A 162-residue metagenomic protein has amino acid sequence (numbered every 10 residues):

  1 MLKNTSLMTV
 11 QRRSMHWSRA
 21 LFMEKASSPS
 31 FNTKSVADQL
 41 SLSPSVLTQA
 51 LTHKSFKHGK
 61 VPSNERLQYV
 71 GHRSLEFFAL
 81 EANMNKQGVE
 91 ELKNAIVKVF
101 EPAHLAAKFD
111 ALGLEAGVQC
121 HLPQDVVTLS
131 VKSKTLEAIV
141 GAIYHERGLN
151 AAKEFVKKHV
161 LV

Functional and structural regions predicted by a protein language model:
M1-R12: N-terminal chloroplast transit peptides
R13-V162: RNase III-family endoribonuclease catalytic core
